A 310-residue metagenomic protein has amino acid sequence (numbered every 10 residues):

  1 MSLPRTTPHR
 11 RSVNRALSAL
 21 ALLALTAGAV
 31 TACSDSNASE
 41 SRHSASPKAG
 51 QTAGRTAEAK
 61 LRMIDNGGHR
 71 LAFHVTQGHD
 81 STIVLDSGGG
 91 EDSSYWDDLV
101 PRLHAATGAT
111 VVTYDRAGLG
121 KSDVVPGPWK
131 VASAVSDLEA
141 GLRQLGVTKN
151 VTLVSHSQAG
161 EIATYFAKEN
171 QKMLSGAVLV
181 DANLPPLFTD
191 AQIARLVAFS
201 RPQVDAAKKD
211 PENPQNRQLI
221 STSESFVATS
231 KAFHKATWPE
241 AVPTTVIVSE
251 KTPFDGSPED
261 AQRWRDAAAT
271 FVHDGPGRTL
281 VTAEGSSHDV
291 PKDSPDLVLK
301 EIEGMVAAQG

Functional and structural regions predicted by a protein language model:
R5, T107, T113-T152: Active-site loop/oxyanion-hole signature of alpha/beta-hydrolase fold enzymes
G28-A32: C-terminal motif of bacterial Sec signal peptides marking the signal peptidase cleavage site
S34-N37: Bacterial signal peptide processing site
D65-K121: Conserved HGGG/HGGXW glycine-rich cap/lid loop of the alpha/beta-hydrolase fold
T148-P186: Conserved hydrolase catalytic core segment
A177-E212, D266: Flexible "cap/lid" loop of the alpha/beta hydrolase fold
A207-A283: Conserved serine/cysteine hydrolase catalytic core
P276-G310: Catalytic active-site module of serine/aspartate enzymes centered on a nucleophile-bearing elbow/loop
